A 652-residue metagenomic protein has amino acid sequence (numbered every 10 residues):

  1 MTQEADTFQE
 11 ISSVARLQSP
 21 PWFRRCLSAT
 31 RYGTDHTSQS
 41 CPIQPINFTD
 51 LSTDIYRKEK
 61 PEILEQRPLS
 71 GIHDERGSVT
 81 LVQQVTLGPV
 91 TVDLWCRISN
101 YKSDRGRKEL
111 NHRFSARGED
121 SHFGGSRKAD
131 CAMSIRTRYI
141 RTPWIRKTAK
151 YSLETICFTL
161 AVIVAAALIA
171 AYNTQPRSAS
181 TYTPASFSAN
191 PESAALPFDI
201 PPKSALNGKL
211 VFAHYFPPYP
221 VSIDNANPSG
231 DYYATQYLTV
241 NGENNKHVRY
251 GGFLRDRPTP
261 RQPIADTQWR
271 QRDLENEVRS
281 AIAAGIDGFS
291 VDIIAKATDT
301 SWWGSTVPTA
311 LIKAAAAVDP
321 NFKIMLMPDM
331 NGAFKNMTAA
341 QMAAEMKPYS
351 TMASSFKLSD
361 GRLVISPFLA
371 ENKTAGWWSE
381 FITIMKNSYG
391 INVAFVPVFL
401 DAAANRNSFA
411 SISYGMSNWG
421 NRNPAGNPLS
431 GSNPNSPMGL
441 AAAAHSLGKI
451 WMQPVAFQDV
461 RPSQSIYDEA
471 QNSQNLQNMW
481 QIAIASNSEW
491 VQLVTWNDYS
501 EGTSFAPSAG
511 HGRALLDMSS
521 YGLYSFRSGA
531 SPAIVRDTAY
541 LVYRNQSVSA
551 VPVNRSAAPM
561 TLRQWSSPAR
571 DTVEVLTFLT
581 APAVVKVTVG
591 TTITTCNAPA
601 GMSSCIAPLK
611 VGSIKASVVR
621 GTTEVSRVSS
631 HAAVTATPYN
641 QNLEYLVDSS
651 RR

Functional and structural regions predicted by a protein language model:
T2-I11, S19, F23-T30, I43 (+5 more regions): Short, low-complexity, Lys/Arg-enriched N-terminal segments of secretory-pathway carbohydrate enzymes
Y32-T34, S70, K203, C596: Secretory-pathway extracellular proteins and peptide precursors enriched for disulfide-bonded cysteines
G33, T37, D74-E75: Short hydrophobic alpha-helical segments enriched in small aliphatic residues
G124, A132, I169-T183: Low-complexity, Pro/Ser/Thr-rich intrinsically disordered segments of extracellular/cell-surface proteins
Y139-Q175: N-terminal signal-anchor transmembrane helix specifying type II single-pass membrane topology of secretory-pathway
Y182-V573, T580-S604, P608-R652: Glycan-processing catalytic domains of CAZymes
